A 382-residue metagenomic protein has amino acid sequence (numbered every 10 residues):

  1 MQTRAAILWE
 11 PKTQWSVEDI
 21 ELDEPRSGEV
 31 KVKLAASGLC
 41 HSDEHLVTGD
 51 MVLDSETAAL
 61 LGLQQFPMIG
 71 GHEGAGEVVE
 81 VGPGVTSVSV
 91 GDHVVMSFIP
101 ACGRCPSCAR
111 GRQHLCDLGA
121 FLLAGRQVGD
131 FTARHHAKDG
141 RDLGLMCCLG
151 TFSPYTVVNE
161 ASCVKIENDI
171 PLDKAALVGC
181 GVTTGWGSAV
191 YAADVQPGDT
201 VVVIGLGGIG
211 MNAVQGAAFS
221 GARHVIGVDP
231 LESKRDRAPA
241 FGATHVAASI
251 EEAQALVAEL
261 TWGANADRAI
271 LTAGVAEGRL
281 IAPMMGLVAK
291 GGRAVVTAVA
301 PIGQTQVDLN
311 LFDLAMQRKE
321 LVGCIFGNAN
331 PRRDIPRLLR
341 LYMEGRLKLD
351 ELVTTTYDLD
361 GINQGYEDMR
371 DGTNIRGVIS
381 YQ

Functional and structural regions predicted by a protein language model:
M1, E251-E252, E259, A282-G286 (+2 more regions): C-terminal hydrophobic helical "lid"/dimerization subdomain of Rossmann-like NAD(P)H-dependent oxidoreductases
R4, S16, E21, K33 (+2 more regions): Residues located in well-ordered beta-strands
E21-L22, Q65-G71, L143-C148, P154-Y155: Short Gly/Pro-enriched turn/cap motifs at secondary-structure boundaries
D23-S37, V52-A109, H114, L122 (+1 more regions): Glycine-rich beta-strand-centered segment in the early N-terminal region that forms part of a ligand/cofactor-binding
C40, A58, F98-A161: Cysteine-cluster motifs in flexible loop/terminal segments that predominantly coordinate metals
F66, G91, G198, A243 (+3 more regions): Local beta-strand N-terminus motif with an aromatic residue
H93, P154-Y155, A161-C163, E167-E251: Mid-domain Rossmann-like dinucleotide-binding core that forms the NAD(H)/NADP(H) cofactor-binding site
A193-Q196, E232-K319: Glycine-rich cofactor phosphate-binding loops and adjacent beta1-alpha1 units of small-molecule cofactor enzyme domains
